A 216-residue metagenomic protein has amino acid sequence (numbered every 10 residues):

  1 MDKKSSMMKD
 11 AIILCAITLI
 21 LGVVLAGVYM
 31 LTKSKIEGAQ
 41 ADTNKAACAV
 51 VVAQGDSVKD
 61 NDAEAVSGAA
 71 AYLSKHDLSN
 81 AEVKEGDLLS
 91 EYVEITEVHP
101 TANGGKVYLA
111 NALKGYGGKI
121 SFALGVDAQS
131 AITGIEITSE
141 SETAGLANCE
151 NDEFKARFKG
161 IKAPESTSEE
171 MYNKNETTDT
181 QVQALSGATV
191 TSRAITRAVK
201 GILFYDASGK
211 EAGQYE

Functional and structural regions predicted by a protein language model:
D2-E216: Flexible, solvent-exposed loop/hinge segments and secondary-structure transition points
